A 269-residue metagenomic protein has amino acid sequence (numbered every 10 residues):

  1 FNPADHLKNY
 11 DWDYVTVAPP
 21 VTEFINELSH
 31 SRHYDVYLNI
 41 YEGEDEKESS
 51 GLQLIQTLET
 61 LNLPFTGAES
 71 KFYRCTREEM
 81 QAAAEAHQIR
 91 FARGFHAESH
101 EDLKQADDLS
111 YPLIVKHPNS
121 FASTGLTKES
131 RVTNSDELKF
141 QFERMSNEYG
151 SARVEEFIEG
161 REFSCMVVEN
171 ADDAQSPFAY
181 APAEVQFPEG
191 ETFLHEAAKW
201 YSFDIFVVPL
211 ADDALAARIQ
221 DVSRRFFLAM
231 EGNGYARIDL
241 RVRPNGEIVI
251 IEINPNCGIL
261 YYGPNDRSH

Functional and structural regions predicted by a protein language model:
A4-R93: Conserved N-proximal alpha/beta basic substrate-recognition cap immediately N-terminal to, or forming the N-lobe
S29-S31, S70-R161, A217-Q220: Active-site nucleotide/adenylate-binding loops and adjacent lid/helix of ATP-dependent enzymes
E42-E44, P118-S120, N256: Short glycine-rich anion-binding loops that position phosphate/pyrophosphate groups of nucleotides and phosphorylated
S49-I55, F193-W200, G263-R267: Short, flexible, mixed-charge acidic loops at enzyme active sites
N134-D221, V242-V249: Phosphate-binding site of ATP-dependent enzymes
D212-H269: ATP-dependent carboxylate activation and anion-phosphoryl transfer catalytic cores that bind Mg-ATP to form
